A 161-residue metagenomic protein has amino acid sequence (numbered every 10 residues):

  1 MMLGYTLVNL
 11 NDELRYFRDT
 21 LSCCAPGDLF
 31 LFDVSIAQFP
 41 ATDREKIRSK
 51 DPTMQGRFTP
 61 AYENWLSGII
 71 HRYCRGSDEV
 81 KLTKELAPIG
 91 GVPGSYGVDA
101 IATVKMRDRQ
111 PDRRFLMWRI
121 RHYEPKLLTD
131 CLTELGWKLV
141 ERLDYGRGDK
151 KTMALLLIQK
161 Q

Functional and structural regions predicted by a protein language model:
M1-M2: A conserved beta-strand element that flanks and buttresses the S-adenosyl-L-methionine
V8-A25: A short, conserved alpha-helix within the catalytic core of class I
V8-L10, Q38-D43, K150-K151: Short catalytic/ligand-binding loop motif for oxyanion handling, primarily in non-cytosolic enzymes, centered on
C24-P40: Conserved beta-strand signature within the Rossmann-like core of class I S-adenosyl-L-methionine
F32, V80, V140: Acidic/polar loop patches that form or flank catalytic/metal-binding clefts of enzymes that bind anionic ligands
A37-L127: SAM-dependent methyltransferase
K105-Q161: C-terminal lobe and adjacent flexible extensions of AdoMet/dcAdoMet transferase-like proteins
